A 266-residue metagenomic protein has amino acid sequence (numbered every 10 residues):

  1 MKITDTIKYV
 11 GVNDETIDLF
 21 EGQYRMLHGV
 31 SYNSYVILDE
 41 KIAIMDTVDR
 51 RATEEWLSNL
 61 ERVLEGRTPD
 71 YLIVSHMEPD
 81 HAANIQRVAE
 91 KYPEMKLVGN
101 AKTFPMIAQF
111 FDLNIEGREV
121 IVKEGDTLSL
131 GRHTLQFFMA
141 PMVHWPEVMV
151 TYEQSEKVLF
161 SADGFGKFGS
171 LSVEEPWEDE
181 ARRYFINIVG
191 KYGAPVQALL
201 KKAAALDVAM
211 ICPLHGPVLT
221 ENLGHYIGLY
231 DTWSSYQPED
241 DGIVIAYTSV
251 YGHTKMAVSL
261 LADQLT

Functional and structural regions predicted by a protein language model:
K2-D5, G99-V148, Y192-A198: Metallo-beta-lactamase
K2-E61, V150-E153, K157-S161, I243 (+1 more regions): Conserved beta-strand hairpin/beta-sheet module of binuclear metal-dependent hydrolase folds, prominently
V12, N100-K102, D163, A246-V250: Cofactor-binding loop segments of dinucleotide-utilizing enzymes, especially the Rossmann-like FAD- and NAD(P)+-binding
M45-T47, P69-M77, L97-N100, L159-A162 (+1 more regions): Active-site neighborhood of phospho(di)ester-bond hydrolases with catalytic His/Asp-centered motifs
R50-R51, M77-H81, G216-T220, T248-H253: Gly/Ser/Thr-rich loops at beta-strand to alpha-helix junctions that form or flank small-molecule/cofactor-binding
R51-V98: Active-site metal-binding motif and surrounding structural segment of the metallo-beta-lactamase
T134-E221: Metallo-beta-lactamase
G224-T266: N-terminal beta1-alpha1-beta2 submodule of the flavodoxin-like/Rossmannoid cofactor-binding fold
